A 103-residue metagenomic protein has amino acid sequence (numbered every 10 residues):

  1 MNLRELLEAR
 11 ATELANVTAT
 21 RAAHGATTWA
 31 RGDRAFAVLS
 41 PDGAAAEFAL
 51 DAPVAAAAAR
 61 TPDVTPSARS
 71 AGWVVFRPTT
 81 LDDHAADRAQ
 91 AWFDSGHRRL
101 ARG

Functional and structural regions predicted by a protein language model:
M1-G103: Charge-dense, helix-prone N-terminal extensions
